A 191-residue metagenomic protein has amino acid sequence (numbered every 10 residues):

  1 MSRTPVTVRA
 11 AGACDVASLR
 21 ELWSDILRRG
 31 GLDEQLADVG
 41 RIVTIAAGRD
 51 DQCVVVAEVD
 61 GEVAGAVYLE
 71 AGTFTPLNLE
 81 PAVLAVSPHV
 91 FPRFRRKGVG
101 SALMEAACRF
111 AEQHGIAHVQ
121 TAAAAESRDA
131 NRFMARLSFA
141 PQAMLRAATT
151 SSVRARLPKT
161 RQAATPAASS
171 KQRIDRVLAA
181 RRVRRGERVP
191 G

Functional and structural regions predicted by a protein language model:
S2-R3, A135-G191: Terminal substrate-recognition subdomain of acyl/acetyltransferases
V6-E21, L32: A short beta-loop-alpha structural element at the N-terminal edge of CoA-dependent acyl/N-acetyltransferase catalytic
L32-V54: Active-site rim helix/loop that mediates acceptor-substrate recognition in acyltransferases
V56, E62-A71, H89: Conserved beta-strand in the GNAT
Y68-A82: Conserved acyl-donor/pantetheine-binding loop and adjacent beta-alpha core of acyl/acetyltransferases and related
L79-P92: Conserved acetyl-CoA binding element of GNAT-fold acetyltransferases
V90, R96-R109, R136: Conserved acetyl-CoA-binding loop-helix of GNAT-fold acetyltransferases
A111-A123: Conserved GNAT acetyl-CoA-binding A-motif
